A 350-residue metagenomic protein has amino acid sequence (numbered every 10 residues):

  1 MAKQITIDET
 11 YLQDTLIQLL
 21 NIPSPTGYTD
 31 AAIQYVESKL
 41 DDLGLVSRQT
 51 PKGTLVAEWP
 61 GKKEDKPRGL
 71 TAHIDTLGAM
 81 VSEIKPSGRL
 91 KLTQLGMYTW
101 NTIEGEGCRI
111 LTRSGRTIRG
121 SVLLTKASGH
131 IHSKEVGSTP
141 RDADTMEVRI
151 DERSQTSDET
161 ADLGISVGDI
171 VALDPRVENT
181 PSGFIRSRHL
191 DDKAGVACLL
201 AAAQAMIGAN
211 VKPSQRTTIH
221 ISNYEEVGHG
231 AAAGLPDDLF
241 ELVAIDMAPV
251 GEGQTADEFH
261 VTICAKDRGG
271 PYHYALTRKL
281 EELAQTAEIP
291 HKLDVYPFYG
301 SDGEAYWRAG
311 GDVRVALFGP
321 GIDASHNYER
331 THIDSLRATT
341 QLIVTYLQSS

Functional and structural regions predicted by a protein language model:
M1-S350: N-terminal hydrophobic/helix-forming segments and targeting peptides
